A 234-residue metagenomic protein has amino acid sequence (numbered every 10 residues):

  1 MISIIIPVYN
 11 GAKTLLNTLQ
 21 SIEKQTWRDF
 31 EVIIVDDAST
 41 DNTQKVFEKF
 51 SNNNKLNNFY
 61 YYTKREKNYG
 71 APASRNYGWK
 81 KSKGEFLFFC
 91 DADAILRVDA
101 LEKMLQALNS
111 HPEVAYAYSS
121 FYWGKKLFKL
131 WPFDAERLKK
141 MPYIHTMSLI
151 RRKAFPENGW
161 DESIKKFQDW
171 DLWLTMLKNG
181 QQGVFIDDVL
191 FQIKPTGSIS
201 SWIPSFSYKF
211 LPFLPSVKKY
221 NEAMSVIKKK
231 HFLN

Functional and structural regions predicted by a protein language model:
Q20-D29: Short, acidic, metal-binding catalytic loop of nucleotide-sugar glycosyltransferases
D36-K45, D91: A conserved acidic beta->alpha catalytic loop
R65-S82: Glycine-rich, basic loop-to-helix element that forms the pyrophosphate-binding segment of sugar-nucleotide handling
L87: Short aromatic/hydrophobic "clamp" motif used to bind/position activated sugar donors
D99-L130: Conserved donor NDP-sugar-binding/catalytic core segment of glycosyltransferases
S120, V184-L190: Catalytic beta-strand/loop signature of glycosyltransferases that borders the donor
W131-L149: A recurrent flexible, glycine/aromatic-enriched loop bordering the glycosyltransferase active site that acts as
K166-L172: Acidic donor-binding loop at a coil-to-helix junction in glycosyltransferase catalytic cores that engages
